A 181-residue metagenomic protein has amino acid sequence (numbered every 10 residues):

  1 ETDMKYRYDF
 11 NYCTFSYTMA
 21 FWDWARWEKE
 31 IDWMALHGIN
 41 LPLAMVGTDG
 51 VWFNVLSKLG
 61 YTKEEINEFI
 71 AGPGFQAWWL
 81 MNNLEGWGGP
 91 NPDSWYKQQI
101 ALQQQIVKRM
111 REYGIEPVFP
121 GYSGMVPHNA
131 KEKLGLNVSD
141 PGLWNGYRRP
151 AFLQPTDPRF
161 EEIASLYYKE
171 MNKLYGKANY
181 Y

Functional and structural regions predicted by a protein language model:
D3-Y181: Aromatic-lined carbohydrate-binding surfaces of glycoside hydrolases
